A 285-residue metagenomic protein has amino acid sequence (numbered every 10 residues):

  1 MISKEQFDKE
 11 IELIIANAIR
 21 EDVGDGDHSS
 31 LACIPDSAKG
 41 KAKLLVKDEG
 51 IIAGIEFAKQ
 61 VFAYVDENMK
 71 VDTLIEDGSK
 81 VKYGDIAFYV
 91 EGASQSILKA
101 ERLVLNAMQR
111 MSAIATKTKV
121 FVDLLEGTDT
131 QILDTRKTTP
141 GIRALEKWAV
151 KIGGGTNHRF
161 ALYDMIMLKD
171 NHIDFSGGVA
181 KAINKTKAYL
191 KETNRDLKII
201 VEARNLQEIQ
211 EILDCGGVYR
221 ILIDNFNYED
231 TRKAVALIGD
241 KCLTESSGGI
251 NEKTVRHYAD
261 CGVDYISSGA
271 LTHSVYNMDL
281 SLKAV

Functional and structural regions predicted by a protein language model:
I2-R204, E208-C215, R220, E229-L237 (+3 more regions): Acidic/glycine-rich phosphate/pyrophosphate-binding loops and surrounding catalytic core that coordinate Mg2+
A203, G248-K253: Small/polar glycine-rich anion-binding or flexible loop at a beta-alpha turn
I223-D224, T244-I250, S268-A270: Glycine-rich beta-strand-to-loop/alpha-helix junction loops that act as flexible
S281-V285: Active-site loop ensemble at the mouth of alpha/beta enzyme cores that anchors a bound cofactor
